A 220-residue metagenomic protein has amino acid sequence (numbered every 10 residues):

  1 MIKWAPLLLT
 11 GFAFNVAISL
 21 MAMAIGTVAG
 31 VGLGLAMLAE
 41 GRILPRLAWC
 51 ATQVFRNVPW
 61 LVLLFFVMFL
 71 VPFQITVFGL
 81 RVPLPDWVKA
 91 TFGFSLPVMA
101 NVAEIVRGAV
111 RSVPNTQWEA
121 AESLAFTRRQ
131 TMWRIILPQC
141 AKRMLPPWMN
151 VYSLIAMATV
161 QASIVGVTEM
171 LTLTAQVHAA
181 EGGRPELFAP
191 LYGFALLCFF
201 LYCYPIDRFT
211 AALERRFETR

Functional and structural regions predicted by a protein language model:
M1-R220: Transmembrane alpha-helices and adjacent helix-loop boundaries
